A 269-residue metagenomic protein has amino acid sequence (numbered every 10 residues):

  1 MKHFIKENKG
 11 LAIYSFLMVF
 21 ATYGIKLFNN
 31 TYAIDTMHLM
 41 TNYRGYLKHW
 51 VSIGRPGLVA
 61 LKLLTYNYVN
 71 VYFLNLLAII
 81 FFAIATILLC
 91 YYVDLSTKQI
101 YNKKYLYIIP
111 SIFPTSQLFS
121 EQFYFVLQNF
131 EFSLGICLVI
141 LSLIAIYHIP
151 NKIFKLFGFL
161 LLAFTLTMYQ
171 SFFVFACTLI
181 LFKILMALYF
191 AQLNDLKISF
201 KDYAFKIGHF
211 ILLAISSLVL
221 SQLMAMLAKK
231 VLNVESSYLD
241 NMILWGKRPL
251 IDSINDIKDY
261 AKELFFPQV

Functional and structural regions predicted by a protein language model:
M1-F20: Start-transfer (signal-anchor) and selected internal transmembrane alpha helices of multi-pass inner/ER membrane
I25-F73, I207, I211-V269: Membrane-lumen/periplasm interface segments of multi-pass, membrane-embedded glycan/lipid transferases
I34-T41, W50-C90, E121, E131 (+3 more regions): Membrane-embedded glycan transfer/ligation machinery that uses polyprenyl lipid-linked sugar donors/oligosaccharides
R55, K104-Y147, T167-F172, A176 (+1 more regions): Membrane-interface micro-motifs in multi-pass membrane enzymes
I79-Q99, L141-A145: Transmembrane-helix motifs of polytopic, lipid-linked glycan transferases
V139-F154, A187-N194: Membrane-interface transmembrane helices that cradle and orient dolichyl/undecaprenyl
F154-A176, L181: Membrane-interface alpha helices of multi-pass inner-membrane proteins
A176-L218: Perimembrane helix-loop-helix junctions
